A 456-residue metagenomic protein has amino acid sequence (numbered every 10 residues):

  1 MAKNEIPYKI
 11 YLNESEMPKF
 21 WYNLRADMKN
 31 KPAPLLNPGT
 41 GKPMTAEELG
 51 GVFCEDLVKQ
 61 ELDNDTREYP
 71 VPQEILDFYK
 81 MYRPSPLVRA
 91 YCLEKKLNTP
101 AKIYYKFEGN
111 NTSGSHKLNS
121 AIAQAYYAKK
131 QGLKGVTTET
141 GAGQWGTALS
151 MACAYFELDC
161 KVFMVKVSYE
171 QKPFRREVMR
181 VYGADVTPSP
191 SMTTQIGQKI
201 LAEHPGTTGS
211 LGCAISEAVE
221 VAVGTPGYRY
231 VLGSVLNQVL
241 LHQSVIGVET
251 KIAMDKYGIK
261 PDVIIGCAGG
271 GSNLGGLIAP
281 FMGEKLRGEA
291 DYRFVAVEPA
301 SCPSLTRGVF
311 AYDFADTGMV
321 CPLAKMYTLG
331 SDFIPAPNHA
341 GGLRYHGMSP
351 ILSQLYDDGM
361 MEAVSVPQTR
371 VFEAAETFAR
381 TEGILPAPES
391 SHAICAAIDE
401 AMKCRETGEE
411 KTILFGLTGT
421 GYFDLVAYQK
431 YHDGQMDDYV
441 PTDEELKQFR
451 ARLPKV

Functional and structural regions predicted by a protein language model:
K3-L133: Positively charged, low-complexity intrinsically disordered leader regions
R67-P70, I200-Q238, I246, G258 (+3 more regions): Active-site/ligand-binding loops adjacent to catalytic centers
P86, Y105, K117, Q124 (+11 more regions): Buried hydrophobic positions in well-ordered alpha/beta secondary-structure cores of metabolic enzymes
F107-L118, V136-G146, L236-V239, I265-G270 (+4 more regions): Active-site nucleophile and cofactor-binding loops and adjacent substrate-binding regions of central metabolic enzymes
S120, A128-V167, K260-L274, F294 (+1 more regions): A short, small-residue-rich loop immediately preceding and capping a beta-strand
A123-L133, T147-D159, R180-V181, I278-G288 (+1 more regions): Alpha-helix C-terminal capping segments
T137, W145-T208, S304-D316, L425-D433: Active-site-proximal loop->helix
A268-G276, Q368-G434: Claisen-condensing/thiolase-fold acyl-transfer catalytic domains that form or cleave C-C bonds in fatty acid
